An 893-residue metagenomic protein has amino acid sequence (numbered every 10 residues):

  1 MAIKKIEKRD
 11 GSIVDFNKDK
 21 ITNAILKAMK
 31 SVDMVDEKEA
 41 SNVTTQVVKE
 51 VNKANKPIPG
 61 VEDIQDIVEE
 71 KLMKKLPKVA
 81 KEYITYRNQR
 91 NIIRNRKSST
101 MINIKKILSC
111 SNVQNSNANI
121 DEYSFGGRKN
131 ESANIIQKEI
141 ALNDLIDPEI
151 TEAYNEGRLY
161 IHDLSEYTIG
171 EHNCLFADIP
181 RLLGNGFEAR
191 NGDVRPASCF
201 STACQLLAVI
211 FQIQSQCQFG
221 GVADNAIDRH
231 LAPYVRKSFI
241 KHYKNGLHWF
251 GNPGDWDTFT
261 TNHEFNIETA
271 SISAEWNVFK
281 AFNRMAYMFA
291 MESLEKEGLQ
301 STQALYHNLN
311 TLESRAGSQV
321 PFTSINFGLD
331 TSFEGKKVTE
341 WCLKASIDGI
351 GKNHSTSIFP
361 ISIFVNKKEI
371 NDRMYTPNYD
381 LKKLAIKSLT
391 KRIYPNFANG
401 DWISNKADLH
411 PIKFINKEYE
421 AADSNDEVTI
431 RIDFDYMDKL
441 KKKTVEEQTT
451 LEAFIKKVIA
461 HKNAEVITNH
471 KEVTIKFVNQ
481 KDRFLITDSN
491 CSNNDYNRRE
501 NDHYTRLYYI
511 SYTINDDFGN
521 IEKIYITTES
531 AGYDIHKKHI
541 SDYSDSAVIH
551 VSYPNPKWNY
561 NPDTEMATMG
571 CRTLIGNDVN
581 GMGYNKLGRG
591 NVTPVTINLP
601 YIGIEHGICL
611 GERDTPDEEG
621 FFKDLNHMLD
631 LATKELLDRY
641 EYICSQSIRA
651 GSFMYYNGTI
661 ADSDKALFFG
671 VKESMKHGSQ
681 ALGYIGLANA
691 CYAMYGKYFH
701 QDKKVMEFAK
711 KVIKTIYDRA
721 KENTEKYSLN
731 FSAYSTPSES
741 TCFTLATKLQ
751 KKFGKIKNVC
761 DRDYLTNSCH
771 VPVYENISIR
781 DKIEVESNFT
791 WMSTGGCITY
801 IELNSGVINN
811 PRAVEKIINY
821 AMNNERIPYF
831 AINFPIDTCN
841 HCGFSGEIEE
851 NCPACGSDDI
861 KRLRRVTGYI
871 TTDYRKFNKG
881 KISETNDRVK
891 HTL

Functional and structural regions predicted by a protein language model:
M1-I102, S883-V889: Charged, amphipathic alpha-helical regulatory modules used for macromolecular assembly or allosteric control
K4, V47-K53, T323-S324, N689-C691 (+2 more regions): Short, hydrophobic beta-strand segments
N17, G868-Y869: Conformational switch/transducer regions in large eukaryotic molecular machines and scaffolds
L26, V48-N52, E69, M73 (+5 more regions): Amphipathic alpha-helical core segments of compact helical bundles
I93, S99-S424, K439, E446 (+8 more regions): Conserved catalytic cores of very large enzyme subunits
I430, F434-N463: Surface-exposed, Lys/Arg-rich phosphate-binding patches that contact polyanionic backbones
Q680-A693, K714: Contiguous, well-ordered alpha-helical segments that form the cores/surfaces of helical PPI scaffolds
